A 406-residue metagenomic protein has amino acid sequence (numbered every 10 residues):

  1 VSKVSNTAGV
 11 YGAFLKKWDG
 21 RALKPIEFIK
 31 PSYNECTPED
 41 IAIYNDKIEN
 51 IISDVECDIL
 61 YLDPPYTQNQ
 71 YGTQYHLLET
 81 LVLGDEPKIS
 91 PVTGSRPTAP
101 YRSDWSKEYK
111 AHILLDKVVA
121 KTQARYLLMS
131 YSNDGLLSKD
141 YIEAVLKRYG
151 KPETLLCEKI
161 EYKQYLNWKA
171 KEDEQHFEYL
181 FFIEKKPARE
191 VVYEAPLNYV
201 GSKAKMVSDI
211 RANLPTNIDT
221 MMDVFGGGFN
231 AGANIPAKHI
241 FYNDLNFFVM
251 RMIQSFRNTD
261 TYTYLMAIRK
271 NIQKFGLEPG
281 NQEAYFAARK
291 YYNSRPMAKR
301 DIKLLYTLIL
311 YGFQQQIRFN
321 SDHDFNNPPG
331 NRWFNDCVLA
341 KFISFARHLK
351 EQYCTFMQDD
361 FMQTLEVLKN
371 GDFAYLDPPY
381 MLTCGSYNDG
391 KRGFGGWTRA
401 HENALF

Functional and structural regions predicted by a protein language model:
V1-Y75, D85-T98, E190-M206, Y262-Y375 (+1 more regions): SAM-dependent nucleic-acid methyltransferase catalytic core
D58, R125, D219, K238 (+1 more regions): Conserved acidic residues
N69-T73, L78-T80, N213-Q273, W397: Conserved S-adenosyl-L-methionine
T80-V118, D389-F406: Glycine-rich S-adenosyl-L-methionine
D104-K151, K159-I160, E402-F406: Conserved Class I SAM-dependent methyltransferase catalytic core
S130, K139, C157-E158, A231 (+3 more regions): Accessory substrate-recognition/RNA-binding modules or partner subunits associated with SAM-dependent
K139-E143, G150-K186: Class I S-adenosyl-L-methionine
P187-F225, N230-A231: S-adenosyl-L-methionine
